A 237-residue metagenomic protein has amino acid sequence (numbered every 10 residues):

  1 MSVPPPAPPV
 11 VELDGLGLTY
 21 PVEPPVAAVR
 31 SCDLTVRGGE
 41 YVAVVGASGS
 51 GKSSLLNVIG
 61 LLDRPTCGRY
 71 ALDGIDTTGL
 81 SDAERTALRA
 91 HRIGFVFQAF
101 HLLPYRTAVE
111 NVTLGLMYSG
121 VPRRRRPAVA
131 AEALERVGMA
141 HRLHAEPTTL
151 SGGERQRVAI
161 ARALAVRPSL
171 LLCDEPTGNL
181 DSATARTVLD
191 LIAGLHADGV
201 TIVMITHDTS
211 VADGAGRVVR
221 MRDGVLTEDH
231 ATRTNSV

Functional and structural regions predicted by a protein language model:
M1-L18, E228-V237: ABC-family P-loop ATPase nucleotide-binding domain
P9-M221: ABC family nucleotide-binding domain
V218-A231: H-loop (His-switch) and adjacent beta-strand-loop-beta switch element of ABC-type ATPase nucleotide-binding domains
